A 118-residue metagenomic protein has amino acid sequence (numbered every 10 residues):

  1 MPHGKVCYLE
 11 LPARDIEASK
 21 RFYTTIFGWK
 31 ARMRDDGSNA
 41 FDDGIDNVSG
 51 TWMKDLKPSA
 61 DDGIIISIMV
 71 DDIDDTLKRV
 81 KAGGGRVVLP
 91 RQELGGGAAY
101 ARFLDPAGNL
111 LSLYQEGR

Functional and structural regions predicted by a protein language model:
M1-A18, N47, G63-I66, E116-R118: N-terminal beta-strand motif that seeds the catalytic metal site of vicinal oxygen chelate
M1-G4, L11, R32, L77-K78 (+1 more regions): Vicinal oxygen chelate
D15-I16, D71-I73: Helix N-cap motif at beta-to-alpha junctions
D15-K30: Amphipathic alpha-helical segments
R21, T25, D74-A82: Replace "anionic and nucleotidyl ligands
W29-D62, L110-Q115: Conserved short beta-strand elements that form part of the metal-binding/catalytic scaffold of enzyme active sites
N39, I64, G97-A101: Short beta-strand micro-motifs in enzyme catalytic cores
A60, D71, L94-A98: Residues at secondary-structure transition points
